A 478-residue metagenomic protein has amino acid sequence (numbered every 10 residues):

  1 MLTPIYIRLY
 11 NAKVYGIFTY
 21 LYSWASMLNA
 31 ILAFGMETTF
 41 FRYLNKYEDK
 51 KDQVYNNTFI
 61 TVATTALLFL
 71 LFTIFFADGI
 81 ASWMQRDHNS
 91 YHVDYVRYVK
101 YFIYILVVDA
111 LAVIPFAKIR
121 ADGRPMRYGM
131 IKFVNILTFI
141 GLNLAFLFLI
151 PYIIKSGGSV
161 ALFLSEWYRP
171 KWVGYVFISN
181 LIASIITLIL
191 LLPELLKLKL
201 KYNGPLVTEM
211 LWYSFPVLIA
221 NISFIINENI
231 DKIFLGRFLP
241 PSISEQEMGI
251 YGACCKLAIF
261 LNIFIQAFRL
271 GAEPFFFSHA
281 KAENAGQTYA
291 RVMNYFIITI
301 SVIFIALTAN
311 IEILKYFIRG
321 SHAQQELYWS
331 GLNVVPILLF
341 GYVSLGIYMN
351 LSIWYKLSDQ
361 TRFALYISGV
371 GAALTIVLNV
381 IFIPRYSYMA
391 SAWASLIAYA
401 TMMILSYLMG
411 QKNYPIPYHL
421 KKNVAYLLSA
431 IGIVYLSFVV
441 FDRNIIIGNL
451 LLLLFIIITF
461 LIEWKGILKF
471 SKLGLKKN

Functional and structural regions predicted by a protein language model:
T3-M27, D94, W167-R169, V173 (+5 more regions): Interfacial/gating helices of multi-pass transporter permease domains
T19-L44, V62, A66-F69, Y104-I114 (+4 more regions): Small-residue-rich midsections of specific transmembrane alpha-helices
Y43, V108-K132, L195-L198, F277 (+2 more regions): Membrane-interface junctions at transmembrane-helix termini in multi-pass inner-membrane proteins
N45-T61, I250-I367: Specific pore-lining/lateral-gate transmembrane helices of multi-pass inner-membrane transport and insertion machines
G129-L195, G369-T375, Y388-M409, L452-L454: Hydrophobic alpha-helical transmembrane segments
I154-Y175, L188-E228, G271, F275-Q287 (+2 more regions): Interhelical loop/hinge segments that connect adjacent transmembrane helices in multipass membrane
Y175-L191, L195, G204-S278, G341 (+1 more regions): Transmembrane helical elements of multi-pass membrane transporters/channels
S437-N478: Membrane-proximal transmembrane or re-entrant/amphipathic helices at the cytosolic face
